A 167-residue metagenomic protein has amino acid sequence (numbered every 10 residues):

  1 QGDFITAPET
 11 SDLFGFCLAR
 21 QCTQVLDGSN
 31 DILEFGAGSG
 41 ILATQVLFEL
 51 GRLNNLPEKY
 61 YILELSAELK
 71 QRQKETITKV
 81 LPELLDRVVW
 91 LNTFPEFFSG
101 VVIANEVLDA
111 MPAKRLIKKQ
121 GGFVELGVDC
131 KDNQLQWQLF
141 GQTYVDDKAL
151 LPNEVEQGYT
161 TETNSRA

Functional and structural regions predicted by a protein language model:
Q1-F35, S39-F98, L116: Rossmann-like AdoMet
V89, F94-A167: Class I S-adenosyl-L-methionine
